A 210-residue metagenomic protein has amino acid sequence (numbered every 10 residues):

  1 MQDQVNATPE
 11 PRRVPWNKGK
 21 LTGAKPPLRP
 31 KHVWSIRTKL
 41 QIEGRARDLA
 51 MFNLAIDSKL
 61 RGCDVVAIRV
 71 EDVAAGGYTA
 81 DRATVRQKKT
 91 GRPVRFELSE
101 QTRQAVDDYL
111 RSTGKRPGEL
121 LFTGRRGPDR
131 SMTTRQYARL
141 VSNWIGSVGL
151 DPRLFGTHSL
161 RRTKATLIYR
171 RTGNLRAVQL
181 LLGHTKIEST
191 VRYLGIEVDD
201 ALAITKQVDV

Functional and structural regions predicted by a protein language model:
M1-V210: Conserved catalytic core of the tyrosine transesterase superfamily
